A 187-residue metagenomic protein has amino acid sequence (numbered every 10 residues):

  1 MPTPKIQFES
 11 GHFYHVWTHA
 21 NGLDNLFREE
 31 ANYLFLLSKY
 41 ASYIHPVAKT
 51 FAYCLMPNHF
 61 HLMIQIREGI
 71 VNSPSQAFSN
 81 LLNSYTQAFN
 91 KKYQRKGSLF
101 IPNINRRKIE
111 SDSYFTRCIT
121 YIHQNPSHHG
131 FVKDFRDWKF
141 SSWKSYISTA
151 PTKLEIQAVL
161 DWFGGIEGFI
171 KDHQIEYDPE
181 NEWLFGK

Functional and structural regions predicted by a protein language model:
M1-K187: Short catalytic/metal-binding and nucleic-acid-binding patches
